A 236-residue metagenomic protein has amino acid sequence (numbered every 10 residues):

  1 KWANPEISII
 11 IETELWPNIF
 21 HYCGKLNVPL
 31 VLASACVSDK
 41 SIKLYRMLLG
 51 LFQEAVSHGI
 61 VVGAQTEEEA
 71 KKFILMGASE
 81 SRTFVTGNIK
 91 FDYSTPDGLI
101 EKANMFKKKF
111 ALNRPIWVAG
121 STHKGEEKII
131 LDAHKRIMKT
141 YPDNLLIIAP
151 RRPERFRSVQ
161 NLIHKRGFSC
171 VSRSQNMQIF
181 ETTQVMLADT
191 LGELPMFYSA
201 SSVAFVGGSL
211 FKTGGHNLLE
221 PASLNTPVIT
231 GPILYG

Functional and structural regions predicted by a protein language model:
K1-G236: Nucleotide-activated sugar donor-binding and catalytic core shared by glycosyltransferases and related lipid-linked
